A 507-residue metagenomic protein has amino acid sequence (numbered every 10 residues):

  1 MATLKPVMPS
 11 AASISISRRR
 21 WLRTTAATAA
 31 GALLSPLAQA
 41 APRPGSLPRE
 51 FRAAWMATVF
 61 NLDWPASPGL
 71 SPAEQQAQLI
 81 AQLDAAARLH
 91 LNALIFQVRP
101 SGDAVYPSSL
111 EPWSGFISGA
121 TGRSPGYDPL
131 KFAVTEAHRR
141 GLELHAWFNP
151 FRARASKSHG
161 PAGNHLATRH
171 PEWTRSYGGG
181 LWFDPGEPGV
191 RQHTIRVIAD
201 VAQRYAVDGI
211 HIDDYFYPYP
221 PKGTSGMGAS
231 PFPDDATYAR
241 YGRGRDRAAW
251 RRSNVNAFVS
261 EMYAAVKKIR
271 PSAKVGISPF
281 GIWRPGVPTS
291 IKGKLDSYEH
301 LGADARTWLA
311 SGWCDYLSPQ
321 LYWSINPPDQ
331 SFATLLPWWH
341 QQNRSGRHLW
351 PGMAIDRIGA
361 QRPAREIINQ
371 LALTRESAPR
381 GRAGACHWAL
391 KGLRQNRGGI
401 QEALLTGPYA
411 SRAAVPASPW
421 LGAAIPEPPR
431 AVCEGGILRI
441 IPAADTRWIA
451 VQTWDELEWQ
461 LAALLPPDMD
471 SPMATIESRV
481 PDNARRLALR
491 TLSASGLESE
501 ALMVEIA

Functional and structural regions predicted by a protein language model:
A2-I14, R20-A40: N-terminal export signals
N61-E74, F151-D200: Active-site-adjacent "subsite" loops/lids of carbohydrate-active enzymes
A77-G102: Catalytic domains of carbohydrate-active enzymes, especially glycoside hydrolases
Y106-S118, R152-Y177, D214-R240, P288-L295: Aromatic- and acidic-residue-enriched segments that line the glycan-binding/catalytic groove of carbohydrate-active
R204, G223-P279, W283-V287, E299-H300 (+2 more regions): Active-site neighborhood of glycoside hydrolase catalytic domains
Y316-I325, R347-V415: Substrate-binding cleft of secreted/luminal carbohydrate-active enzymes
I437-A443: Conserved aromatic anchor
P481-S495: Beta-strand-rich modules
